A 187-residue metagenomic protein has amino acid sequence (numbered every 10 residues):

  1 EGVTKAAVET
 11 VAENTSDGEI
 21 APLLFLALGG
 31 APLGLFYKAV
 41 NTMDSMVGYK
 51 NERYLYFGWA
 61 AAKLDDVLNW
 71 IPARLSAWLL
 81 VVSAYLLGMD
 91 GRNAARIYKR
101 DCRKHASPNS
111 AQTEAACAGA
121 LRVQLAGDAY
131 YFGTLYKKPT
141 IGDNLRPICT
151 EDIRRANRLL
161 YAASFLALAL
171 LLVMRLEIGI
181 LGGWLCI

Functional and structural regions predicted by a protein language model:
E1-M43, G48-I187: Hydrophobic alpha-helical transmembrane segments
